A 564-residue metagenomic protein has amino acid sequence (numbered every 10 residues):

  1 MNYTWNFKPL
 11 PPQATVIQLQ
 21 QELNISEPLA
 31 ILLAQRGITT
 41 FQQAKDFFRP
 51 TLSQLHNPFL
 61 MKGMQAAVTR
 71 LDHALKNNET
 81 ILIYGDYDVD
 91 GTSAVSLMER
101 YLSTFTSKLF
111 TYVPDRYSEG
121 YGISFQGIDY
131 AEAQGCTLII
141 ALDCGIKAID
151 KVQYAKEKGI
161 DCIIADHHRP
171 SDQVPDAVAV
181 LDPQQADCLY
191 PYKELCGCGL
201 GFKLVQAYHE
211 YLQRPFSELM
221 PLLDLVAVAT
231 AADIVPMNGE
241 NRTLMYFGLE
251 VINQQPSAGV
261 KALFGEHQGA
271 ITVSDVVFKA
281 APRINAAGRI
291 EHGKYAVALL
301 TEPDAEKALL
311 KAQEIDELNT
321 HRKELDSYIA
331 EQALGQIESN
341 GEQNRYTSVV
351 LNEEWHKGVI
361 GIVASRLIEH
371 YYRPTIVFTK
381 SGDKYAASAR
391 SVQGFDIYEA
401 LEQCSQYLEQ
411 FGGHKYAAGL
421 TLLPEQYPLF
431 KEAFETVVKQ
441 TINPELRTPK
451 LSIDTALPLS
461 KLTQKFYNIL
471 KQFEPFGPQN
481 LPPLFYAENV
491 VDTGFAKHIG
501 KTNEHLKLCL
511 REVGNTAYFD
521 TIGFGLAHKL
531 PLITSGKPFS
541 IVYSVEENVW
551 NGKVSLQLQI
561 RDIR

Functional and structural regions predicted by a protein language model:
M1-Y3, Q472: Catalytic domains of riboflavin
N2, P9-L138, K158-G159, H209-E432 (+3 more regions): Hydrophobic helix-and-loop "lid/oligomerization" segment in the mid-to-C-terminal part of catalytic domains
T69, H73-E79, K307-K311, N319-L351 (+1 more regions): Mid-to-C-terminal polyanion-binding domains and interfaces
L97, P175-R214, L219-A231: Short alpha-helices
K108-F110, D161, A179, D520: Conserved beta-strand segments of alpha/beta enzyme cores
G135, L142-L195: Histidine/acidic-residue-rich, glycine-tolerant segments that coordinate divalent metal ions
A148-K151, G197-L200, L204, D224-A227 (+4 more regions): Internal, well-ordered alpha-helical segments in soluble enzyme and binding-protein domains
H167-H168, H356, H414, H505: Histidine-centered active-site/metal-ligand motif
